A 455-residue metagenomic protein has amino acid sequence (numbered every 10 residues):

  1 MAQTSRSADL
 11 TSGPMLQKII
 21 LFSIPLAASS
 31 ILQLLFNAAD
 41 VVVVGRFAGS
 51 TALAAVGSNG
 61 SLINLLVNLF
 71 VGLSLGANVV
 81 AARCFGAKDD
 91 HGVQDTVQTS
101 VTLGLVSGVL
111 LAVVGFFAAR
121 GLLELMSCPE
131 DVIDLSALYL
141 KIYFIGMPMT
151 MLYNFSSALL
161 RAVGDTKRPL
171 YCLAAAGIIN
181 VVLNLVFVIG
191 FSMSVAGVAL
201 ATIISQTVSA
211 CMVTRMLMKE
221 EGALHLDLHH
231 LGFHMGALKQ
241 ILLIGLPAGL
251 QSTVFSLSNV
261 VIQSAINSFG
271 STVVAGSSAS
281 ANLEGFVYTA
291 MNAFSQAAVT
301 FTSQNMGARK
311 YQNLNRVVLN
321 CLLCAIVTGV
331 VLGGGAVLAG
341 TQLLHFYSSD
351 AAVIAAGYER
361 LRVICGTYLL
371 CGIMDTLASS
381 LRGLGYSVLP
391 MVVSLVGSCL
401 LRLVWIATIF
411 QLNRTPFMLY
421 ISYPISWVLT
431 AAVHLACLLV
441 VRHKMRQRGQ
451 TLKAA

Functional and structural regions predicted by a protein language model:
M1-S23, A81-G146, I179, G190-L246 (+2 more regions): Short alpha-helical transmembrane segments in multi-pass integral membrane proteins
S12, L16-L35, A39, L62-L69 (+8 more regions): Residue-level signal for short hydrophobic patches within transmembrane helices of multi-pass membrane transporters
Q17, L32-Q33, F70-V71, L111 (+8 more regions): Alpha-helical transmembrane segments of multi-pass membrane transport proteins
L21-D40, I142, A176, S205-S209 (+3 more regions): Transmembrane helical elements of multi-pass membrane transporters/channels
I31, L35-A54, L123-E130, V186-V195 (+4 more regions): Helix-terminus/linker motif at the lipid-water interface of multi-pass membrane proteins
A38-V42, V113, G121, F155-L159 (+8 more regions): Alpha-helical transmembrane segments of multipass membrane proteins
L53-V113, T150-P169, Q263, G276-G334 (+3 more regions): Small-residue-rich hydrophobic transmembrane alpha-helices
S74, I142-R161, P169-G177, V198-V213 (+4 more regions): Short runs within selected transmembrane alpha-helices of multi-pass transporters and secretion channels
